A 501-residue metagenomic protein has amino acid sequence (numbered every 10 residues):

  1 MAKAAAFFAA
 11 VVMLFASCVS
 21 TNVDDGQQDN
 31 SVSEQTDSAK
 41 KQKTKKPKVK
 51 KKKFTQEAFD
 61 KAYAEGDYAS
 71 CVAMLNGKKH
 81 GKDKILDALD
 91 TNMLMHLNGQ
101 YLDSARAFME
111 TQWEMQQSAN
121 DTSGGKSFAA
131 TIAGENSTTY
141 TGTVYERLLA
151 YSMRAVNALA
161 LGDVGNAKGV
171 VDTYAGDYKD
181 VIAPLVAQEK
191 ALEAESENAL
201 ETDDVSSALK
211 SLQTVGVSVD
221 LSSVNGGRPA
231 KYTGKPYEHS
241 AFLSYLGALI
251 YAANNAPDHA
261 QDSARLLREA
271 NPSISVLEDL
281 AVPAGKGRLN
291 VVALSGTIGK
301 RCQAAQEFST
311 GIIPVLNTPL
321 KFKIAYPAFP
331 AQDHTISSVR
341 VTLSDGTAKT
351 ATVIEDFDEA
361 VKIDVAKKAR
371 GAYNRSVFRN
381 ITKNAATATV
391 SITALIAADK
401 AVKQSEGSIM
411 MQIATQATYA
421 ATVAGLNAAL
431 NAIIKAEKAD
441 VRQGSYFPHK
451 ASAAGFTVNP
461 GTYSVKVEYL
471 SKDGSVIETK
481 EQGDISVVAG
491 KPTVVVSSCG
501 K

Functional and structural regions predicted by a protein language model:
F15-S17: C-terminal motif of bacterial Sec signal peptides marking the signal peptidase cleavage site
V19-N22: Bacterial signal peptide processing site
K48-T55, K82-D87, T111, E146-L149 (+2 more regions): Generic helix N-cap/helix-start motif at coil->alpha-helix transitions
K50-M74, D90: Alpha-helical segment of the N-proximal tetratricopeptide repeat
N98-R147, Y151, L161-S244, A253: Short coil/linker segments at helix-helix boundaries
G285-K501: Short loop/turn and low-complexity linker motifs enriched in small/turn-promoting residues
